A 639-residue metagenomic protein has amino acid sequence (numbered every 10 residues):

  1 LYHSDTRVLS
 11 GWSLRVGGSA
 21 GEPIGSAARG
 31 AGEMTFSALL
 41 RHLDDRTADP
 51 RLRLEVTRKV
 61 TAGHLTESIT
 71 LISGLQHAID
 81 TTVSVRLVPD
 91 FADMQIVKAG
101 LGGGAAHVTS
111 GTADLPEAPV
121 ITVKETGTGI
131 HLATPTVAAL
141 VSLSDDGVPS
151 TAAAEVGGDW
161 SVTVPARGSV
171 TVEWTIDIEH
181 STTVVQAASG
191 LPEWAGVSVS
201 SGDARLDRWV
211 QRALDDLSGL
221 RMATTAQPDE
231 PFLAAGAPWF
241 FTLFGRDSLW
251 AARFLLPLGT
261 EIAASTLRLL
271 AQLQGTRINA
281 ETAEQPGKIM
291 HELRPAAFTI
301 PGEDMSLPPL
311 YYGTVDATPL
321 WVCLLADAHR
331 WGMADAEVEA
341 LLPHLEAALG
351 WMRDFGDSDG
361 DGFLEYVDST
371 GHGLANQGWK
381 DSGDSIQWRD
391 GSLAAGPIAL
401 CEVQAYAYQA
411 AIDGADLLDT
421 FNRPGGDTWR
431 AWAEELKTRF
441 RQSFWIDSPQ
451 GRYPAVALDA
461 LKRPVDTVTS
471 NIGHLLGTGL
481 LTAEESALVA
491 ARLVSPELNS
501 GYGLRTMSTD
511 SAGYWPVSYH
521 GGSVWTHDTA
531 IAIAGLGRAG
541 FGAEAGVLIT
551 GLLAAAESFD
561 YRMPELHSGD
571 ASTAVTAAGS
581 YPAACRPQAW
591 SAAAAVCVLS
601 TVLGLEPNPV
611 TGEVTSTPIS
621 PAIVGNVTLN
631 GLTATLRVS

Functional and structural regions predicted by a protein language model:
L1-D44, T61-A62, D207-Q227, I549: Beta-strand-rich N-terminal accessory domains
E33-T35, L40-H42, S200-L243, L269-Y311 (+6 more regions): Extended glycan-interaction surfaces of carbohydrate-active proteins
R46-R58, P286-P319, L324-W331: Aromatic/His-enriched, Gly/Pro-containing loop or helix-boundary segments that lie immediately adjacent to catalytic
R53, T61-T66, I72-L243, M333-L342 (+3 more regions): Acidic/polar, glycine-enriched structural segments that form the non-catalytic walls/loops of the carbohydrate-binding
D247-I278, S470-A483, L488, T529-L552: Alpha-helical support elements that line or immediately flank enzyme active sites and cofactor-binding pockets
A252, T318, V322-L325, Q404 (+2 more regions): TPR repeat positional signature
L325-A340, A411-W429, L536-G542: Inter-helical turn/loop segments and adjacent helix faces that build the functional surface of alpha-helical bundle
A584-N626: Catalytic cores of secreted or luminal carbohydrate-active enzymes
